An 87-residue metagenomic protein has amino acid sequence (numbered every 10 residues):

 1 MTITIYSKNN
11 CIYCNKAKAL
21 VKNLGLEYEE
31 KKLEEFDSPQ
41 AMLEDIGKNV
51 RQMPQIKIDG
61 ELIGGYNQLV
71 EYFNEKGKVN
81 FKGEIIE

Functional and structural regions predicted by a protein language model:
M1-E29: Local sequence-structure signature of Cys/Sec-based thiol-disulfide redox active-site neighborhoods
T2, S7, E44-D45, E75-E87: C-terminal alpha-helical interaction module
K8, L33, G60: Conserved residues at beta->alpha junctions
I12, D37, G64: Short alpha-helical
N15, A19, Q40, E71: Alpha-helical elements of the RecA-like P-loop NTPase motor core of helicases
L33-V50: Thioredoxin-like thiol-disulfide oxidoreductase module
I46-K57, Y66-N67: Structural micro-motif
I58-I86: Non-catalytic, surface beta->alpha helical segment in thiol-disulfide oxidoreductase systems
